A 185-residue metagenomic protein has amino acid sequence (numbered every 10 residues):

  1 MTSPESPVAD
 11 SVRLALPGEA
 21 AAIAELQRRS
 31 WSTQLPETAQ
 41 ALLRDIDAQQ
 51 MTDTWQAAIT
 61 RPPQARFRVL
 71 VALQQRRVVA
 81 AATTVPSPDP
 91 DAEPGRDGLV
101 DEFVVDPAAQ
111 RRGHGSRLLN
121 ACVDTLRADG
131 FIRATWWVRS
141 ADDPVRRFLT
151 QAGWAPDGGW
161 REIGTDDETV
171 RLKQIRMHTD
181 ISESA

Functional and structural regions predicted by a protein language model:
S3-S6, D10, L14-G18, E25-P107 (+4 more regions): Acetyl-CoA-dependent GNAT
A22, L99, R133, P144: Amphipathic alpha-helical recognition patches that constitute DNA-binding helices
Q34, R112, D129-I132: Short coil/turn segments at alpha/beta junctions that flank glycine-rich nucleotide-binding fingerprints
V69, R112, S116, F148 (+1 more regions): Accessory recognition modules or surfaces
D106-A108, R112, S140-A141: Active-site acidic-Proline motif in GNAT/NAT acetyltransferases
L118, D142-V145: Conserved short alpha-helix immediately C-terminal to the canonical SAM/SAH-binding motif I of Rossmann-like
L126-V138: Conserved GNAT acetyl-CoA-binding A-motif
T135-V138, T150, A155-K173: Conserved catalytic-core motifs of GNAT/GCN5-like acyltransferases
